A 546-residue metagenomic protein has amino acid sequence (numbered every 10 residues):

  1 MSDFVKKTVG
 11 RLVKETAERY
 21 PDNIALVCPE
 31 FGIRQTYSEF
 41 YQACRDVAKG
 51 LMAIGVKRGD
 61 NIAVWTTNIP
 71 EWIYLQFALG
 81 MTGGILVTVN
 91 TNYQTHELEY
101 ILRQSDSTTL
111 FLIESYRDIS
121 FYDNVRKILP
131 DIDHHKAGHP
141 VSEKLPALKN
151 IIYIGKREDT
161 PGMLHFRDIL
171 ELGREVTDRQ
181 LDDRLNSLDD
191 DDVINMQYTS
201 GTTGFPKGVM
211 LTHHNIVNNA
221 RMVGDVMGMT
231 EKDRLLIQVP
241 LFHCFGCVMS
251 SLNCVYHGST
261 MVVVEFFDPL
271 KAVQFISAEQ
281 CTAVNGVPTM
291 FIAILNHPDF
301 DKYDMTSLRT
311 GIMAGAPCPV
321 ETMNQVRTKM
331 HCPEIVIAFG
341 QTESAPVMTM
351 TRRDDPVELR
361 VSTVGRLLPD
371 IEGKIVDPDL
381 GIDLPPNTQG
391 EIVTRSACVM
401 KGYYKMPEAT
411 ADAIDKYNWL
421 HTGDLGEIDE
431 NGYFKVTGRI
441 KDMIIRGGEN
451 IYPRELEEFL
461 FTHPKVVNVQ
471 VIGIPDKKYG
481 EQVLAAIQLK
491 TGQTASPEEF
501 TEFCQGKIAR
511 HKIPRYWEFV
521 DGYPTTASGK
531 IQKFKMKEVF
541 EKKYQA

Functional and structural regions predicted by a protein language model:
S2-V5, D22-F77, Q94-E99, H165-R174 (+2 more regions): Conserved AMP-binding/adenylate-forming core of the ANL superfamily
P21-D22, K144-L148, I152-Y153, L164-Y198 (+2 more regions): Conserved pre-ATP/AMP-binding loop-to-beta segment of ANL
R34-S38, L185-L188, I194-N218: Conserved AMP-binding A3 loop
I54, M81-E171, T491: Structural core segment of the AMP-binding/adenylate-forming
Y93-R103, L110-L112, V284, S396 (+5 more regions): AMP-binding/adenylate-forming catalytic core of the ANL superfamily
D168-E171, V273, A278-G286, L295-L359 (+2 more regions): Gly/Ser/Thr-rich phosphate-binding loop
V217-R234, F242-A283, H297: Conserved AMP-binding/adenylation subdomain of ANL enzymes
R366-D370, I382-A413, E449-I451: Conserved ATP/PPi-binding loop(s) of AMP-dependent carboxylate-activating enzymes
